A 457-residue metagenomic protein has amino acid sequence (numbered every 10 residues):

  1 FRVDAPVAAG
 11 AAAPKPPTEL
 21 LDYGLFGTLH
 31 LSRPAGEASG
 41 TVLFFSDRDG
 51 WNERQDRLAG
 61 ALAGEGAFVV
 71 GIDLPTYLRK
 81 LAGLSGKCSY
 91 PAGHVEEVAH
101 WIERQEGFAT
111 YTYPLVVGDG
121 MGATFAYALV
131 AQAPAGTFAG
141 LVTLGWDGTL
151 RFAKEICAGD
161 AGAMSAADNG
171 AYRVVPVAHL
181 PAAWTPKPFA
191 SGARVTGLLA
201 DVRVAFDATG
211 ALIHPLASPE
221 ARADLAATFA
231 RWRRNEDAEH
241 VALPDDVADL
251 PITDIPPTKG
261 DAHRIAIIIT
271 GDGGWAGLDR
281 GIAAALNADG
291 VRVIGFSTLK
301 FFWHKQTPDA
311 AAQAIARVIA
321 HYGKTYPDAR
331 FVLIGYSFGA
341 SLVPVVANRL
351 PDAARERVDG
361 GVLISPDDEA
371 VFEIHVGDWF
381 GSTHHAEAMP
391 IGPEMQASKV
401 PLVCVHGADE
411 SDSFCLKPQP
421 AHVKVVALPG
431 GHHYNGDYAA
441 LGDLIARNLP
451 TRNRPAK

Functional and structural regions predicted by a protein language model:
V3, V70-G71, V202-A223, R292-G295 (+1 more regions): Catalytic histidine neighborhood in serine/cysteine hydrolases with alpha/beta-hydrolase-type architecture
V3-E37, P215-D261: N-terminal cap/lid segment of alpha/beta-hydrolase-fold proteins
R33, G148-A205, V371-G430: The feature captures the conserved acid-bearing segment of alpha/beta-hydrolase catalytic domains
P34-A67, G71-L74, V247-V291, G295-L299: Short, surface-exposed "cap/lid" segments of acyl-processing enzymes
D73-Y90, D272-G274, S297-Q313: Cap/lid segment of the alpha/beta-hydrolase catalytic domain
L84-A109, Y113-P114, A128, K305-Y326 (+1 more regions): Alpha/beta-hydrolase active-site loop
C88, L216-A238, D309-A310, G436-N448: Post-His helix in hydrolase/transferase enzymes
E103-A171, H321, A329-E394: Primarily recognizes the serine-hydrolase "nucleophile elbow" in alpha/beta-hydrolase and SGNH/GDSL folds
